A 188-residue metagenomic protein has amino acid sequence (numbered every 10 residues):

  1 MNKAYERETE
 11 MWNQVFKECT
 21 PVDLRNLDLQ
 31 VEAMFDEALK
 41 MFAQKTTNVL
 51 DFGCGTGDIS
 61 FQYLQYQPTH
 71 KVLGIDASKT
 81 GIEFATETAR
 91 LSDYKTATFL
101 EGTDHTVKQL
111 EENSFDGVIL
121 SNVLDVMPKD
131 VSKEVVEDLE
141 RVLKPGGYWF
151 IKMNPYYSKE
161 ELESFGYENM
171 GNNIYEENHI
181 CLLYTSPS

Functional and structural regions predicted by a protein language model:
M1-E18: N-terminal, positively charged/glycine-rich alpha-helical extensions of SAM-dependent methyltransferases
N26-K45: Conserved alpha-helix/loop element of class I SAM-dependent methyltransferases that forms part of the SAM/SAH-binding
G53-G57: Class I SAM-dependent methyltransferase "Motif I" SAM/SAH-binding loop
D58-T106: Class I SAM-dependent methyltransferase SAM/SAH-binding core
K108-V118: A short acidic, Gly/Pro-enriched loop at the edge of an enzyme's catalytic core that lines a small-molecule cofactor
K133-P145: A short glycine-rich, Lys/Arg-flanked "PGG" loop and its adjoining helix->strand segment in the class I
F150-N173: Conserved class I S-adenosyl-L-methionine
Y184-S188: Conserved small/polar residues in nucleotide/adenosyl-binding loops
